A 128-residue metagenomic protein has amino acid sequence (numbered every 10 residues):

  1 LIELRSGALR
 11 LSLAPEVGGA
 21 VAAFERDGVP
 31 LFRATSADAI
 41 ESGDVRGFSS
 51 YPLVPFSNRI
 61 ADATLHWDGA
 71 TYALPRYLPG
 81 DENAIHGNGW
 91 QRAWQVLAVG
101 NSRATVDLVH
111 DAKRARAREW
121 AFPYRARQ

Functional and structural regions predicted by a protein language model:
L1-R127: Surface-exposed acidic/polar loop and edge beta-strand patches at domain peripheries
